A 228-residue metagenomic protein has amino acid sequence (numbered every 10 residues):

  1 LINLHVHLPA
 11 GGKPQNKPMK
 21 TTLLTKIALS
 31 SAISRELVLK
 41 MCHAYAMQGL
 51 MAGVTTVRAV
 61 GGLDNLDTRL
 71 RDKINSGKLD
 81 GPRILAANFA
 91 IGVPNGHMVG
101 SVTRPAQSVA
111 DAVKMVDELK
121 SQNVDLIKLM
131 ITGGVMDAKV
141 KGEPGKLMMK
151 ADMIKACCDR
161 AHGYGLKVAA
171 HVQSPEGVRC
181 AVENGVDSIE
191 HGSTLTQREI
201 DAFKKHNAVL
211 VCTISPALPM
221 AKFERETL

Functional and structural regions predicted by a protein language model:
L1-K73, H97, D152, N184: Metal-associated gating/positioning segment near the N- to mid-region
L1-P9, D67-G92, V211, A217: Glycine-rich, aromatic-flanked loop segments that form ligand/cofactor-binding clefts across common enzyme folds
I2-V6, V57-R58, I84-N88, I127-L129 (+3 more regions): Hydrophobic faces of well-ordered beta-strands that scaffold small-molecule active sites in alpha/beta enzyme cores
V38-Q48, P105-K120, Q173-G177: Short, acidic/polar
V54-T56, K78-R83, N123-D125, H162-L166 (+2 more regions): Short, well-ordered coil/turn segments that N-cap beta-strands
D67-K78, V109-D125, L195-V209: Short amphipathic alpha-helices and their capping/turn segments at secondary-structure boundaries
P94, G133-L228: Active-site core of metal-dependent hydrolases
N95-K155: Active-site gating/metal-coordination segments in enzymes
